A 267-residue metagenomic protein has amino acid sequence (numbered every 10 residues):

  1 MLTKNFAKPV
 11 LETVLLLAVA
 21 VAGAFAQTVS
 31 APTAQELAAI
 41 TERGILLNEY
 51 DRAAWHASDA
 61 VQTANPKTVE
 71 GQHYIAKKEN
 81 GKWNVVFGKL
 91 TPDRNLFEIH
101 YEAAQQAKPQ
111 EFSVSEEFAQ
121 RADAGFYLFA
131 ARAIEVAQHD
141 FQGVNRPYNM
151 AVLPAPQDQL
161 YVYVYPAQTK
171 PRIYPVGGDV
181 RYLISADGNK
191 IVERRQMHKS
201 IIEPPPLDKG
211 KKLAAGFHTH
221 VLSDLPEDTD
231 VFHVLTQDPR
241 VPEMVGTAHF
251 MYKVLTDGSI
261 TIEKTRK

Functional and structural regions predicted by a protein language model:
L2, A18, F25-T33: Non-cleavable N-terminal signal-anchor transmembrane helices
L2-V14: Bacterial N-terminal signal peptides that target proteins for export
E12-A22: Bacterial N-terminal signal peptides
Q27-E116, A122-Q157, I202-K267: Active-site-proximal loop/helix of nucleotide/amide-processing enzymes and allied scaffolds
F97-V114, Y174-V192: A short, surface-exposed beta-strand/turn
H139-N149, L153-S185: Non-catalytic interface/targeting segments
R172, V176-V180, I184-A186, V192-Q196 (+1 more regions): Charge-rich, low-complexity terminal tails
I191-P206: A short, well-structured beta->alpha microelement
